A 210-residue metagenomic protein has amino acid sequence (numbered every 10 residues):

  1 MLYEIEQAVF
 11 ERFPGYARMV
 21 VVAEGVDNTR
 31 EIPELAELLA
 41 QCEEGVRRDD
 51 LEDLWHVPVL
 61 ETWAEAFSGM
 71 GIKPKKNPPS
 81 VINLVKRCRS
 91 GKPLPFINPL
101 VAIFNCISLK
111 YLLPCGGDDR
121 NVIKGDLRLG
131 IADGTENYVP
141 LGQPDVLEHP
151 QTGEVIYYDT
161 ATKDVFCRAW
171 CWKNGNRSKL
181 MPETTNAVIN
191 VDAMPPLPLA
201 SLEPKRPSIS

Functional and structural regions predicted by a protein language model:
M1-S210: Charge-biased, low-complexity intrinsically disordered regions
